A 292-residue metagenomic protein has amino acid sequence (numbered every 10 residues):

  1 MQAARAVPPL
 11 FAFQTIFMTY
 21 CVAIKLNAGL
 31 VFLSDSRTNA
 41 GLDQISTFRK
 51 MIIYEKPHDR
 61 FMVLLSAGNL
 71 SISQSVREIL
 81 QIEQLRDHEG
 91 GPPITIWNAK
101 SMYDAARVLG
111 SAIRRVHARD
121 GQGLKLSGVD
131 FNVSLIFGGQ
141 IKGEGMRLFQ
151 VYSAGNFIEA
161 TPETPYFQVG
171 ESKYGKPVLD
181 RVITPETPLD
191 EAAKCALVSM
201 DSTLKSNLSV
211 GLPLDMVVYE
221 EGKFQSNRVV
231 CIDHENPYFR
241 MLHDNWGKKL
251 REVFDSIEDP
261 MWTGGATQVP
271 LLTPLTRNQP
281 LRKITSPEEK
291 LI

Functional and structural regions predicted by a protein language model:
M1-A4, P213: Short intrinsically disordered, low-complexity coil segments enriched in acidic
A3-F17: Short, Lys/Arg-enriched N-terminal segments with co-localized hydrophobic residues within the first ~10-30 amino acids
A4, P8, I45, R49-I53 (+2 more regions): Generic preference for hydrophobic/aromatic residues in regular secondary structure cores
L10-F11, L30, G41, S199 (+1 more regions): Hydrophobic alpha-helical elements and their junctions with loops/disorder across both membrane and soluble proteins
I16-F17, C21-Q122, V169-D180, T187 (+1 more regions): Conserved short S/T/G-enriched processing/targeting/catalytic segments and their helical context
A105, V116-R119, K125, V129-Q140 (+1 more regions): A two-mode feature
